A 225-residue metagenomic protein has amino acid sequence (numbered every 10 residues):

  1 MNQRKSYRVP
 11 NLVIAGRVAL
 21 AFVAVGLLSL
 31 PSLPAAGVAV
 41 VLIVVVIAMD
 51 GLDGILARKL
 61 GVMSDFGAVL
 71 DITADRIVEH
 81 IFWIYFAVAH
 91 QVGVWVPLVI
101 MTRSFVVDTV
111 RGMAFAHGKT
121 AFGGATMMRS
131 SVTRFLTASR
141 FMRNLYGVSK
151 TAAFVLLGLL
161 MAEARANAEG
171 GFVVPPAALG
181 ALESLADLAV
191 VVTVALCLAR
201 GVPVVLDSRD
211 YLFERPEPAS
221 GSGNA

Functional and structural regions predicted by a protein language model:
N2-I14, V18-A21, V41, I72-A225: A feature for the membrane-embedded catalytic helix bundles of lipid/isoprenoid biosynthetic enzymes
A24-A35: Short, hydrophobic transmembrane alpha-helix segments
A36-V44: Structural signature of hydrophobic alpha-helical transmembrane segments
V45-V46, G67, V99: Active-site alpha-helix of zinc metalloproteases
D50, D71: Conserved G/P- and acidic residue-centered "switch" motifs that form tight phosphate/ATP-binding loops in soluble
G54, S64-A68, D75: Aspartate-rich (DDxxD/NDxxD/DxxxD) Mg2+/diphosphate-binding motifs and their adjoining helix-loop segments
